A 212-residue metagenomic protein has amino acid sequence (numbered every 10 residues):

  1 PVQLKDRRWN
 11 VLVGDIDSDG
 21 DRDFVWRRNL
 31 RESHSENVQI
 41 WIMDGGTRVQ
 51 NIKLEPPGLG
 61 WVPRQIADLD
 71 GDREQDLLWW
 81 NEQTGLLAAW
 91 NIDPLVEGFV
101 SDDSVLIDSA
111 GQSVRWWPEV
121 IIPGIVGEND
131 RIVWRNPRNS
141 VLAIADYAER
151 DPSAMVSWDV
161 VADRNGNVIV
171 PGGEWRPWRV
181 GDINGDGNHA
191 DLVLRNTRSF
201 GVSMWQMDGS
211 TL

Functional and structural regions predicted by a protein language model:
P1-L212: Trp/Gly-enriched beta-strand/coil motifs that build multi-repeat beta-propeller-like domains and related W-rich binding
